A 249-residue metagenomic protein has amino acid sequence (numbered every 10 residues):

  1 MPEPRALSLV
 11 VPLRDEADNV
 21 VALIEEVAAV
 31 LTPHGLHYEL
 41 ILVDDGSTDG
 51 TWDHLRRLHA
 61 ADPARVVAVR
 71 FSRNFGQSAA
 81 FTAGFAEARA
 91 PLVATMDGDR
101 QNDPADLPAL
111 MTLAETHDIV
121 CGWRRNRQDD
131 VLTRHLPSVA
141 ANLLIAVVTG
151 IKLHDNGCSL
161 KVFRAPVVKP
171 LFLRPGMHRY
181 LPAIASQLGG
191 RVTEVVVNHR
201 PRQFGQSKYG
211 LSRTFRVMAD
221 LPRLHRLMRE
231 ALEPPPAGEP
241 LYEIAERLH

Functional and structural regions predicted by a protein language model:
M1-A29, L36: N-proximal low-complexity "stem/linker" segments adjacent to membrane-targeting elements
L9, L13, V43-D45, F71: Conserved sequence signature across two-component system core domains
E16-V20, S47, Q77, D103: Donor nucleotide-sugar binding loop of glycosyltransferases
Y38-I41, W52-E87: Conserved donor nucleotide-binding strand/loop of the catalytic core
D44-D53, R100-Q101: A conserved acidic beta->alpha catalytic loop
H54, R223-H249: Terminal low-complexity segments of carbohydrate-biosynthetic enzymes
V69-E87, L92, Q101-R179, I184 (+2 more regions): Acceptor/aglycone-binding surface of glycosyltransferases and processive sugar-polymer synthases
